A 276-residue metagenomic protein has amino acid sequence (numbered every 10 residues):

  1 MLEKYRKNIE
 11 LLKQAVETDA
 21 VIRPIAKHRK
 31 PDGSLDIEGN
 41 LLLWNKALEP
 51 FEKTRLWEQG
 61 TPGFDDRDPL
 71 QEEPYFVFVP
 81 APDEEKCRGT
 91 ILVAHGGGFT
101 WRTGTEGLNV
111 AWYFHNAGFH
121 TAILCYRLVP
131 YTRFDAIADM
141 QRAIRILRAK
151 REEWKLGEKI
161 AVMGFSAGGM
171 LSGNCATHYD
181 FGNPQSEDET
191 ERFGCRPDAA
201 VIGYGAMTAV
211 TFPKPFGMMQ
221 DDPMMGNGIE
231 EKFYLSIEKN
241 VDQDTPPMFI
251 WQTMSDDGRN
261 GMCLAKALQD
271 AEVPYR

Functional and structural regions predicted by a protein language model:
M1-P69: N-terminal targeting or regulatory segments adjacent to alpha/beta-hydrolase or S9 domains
D66-P82: A short loop-to-beta-strand scaffold at the N-terminal edge of the catalytic core in hydrolase folds
C87-G96: Short beta-strand element of the alpha/beta-hydrolase
R102-G104, N109, I123-E158: Catalytic nucleophile-loop/oxyanion-hole region of alpha/beta-hydrolase and closely related hydrolase-like folds
R142-P215, I229-F233: Primarily recognizes the serine-hydrolase "nucleophile elbow" in alpha/beta-hydrolase and SGNH/GDSL folds
D244, F249-Q252: Short beta-strand/loop motif that positions the catalytic acidic residue of the alpha/beta-hydrolase fold
D256-C263: Conserved alpha/beta-hydrolase "acid-adjacent" motif
Q269-R276: Catalytic histidine neighborhood in serine/cysteine hydrolases with alpha/beta-hydrolase-type architecture
